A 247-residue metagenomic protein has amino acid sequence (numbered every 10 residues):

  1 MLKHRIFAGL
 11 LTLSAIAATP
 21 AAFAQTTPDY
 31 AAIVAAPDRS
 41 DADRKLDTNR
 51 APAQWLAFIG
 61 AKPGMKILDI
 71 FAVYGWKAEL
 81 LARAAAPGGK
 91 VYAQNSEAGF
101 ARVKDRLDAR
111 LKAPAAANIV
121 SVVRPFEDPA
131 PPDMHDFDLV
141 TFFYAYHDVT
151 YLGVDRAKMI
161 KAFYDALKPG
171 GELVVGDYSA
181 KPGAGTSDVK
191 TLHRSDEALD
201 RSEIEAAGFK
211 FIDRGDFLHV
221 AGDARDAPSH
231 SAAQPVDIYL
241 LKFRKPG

Functional and structural regions predicted by a protein language model:
Y30-F58, K62: Class I SAM-dependent methyltransferase Rossmann-like catalytic core, especially the SAM/SAH-binding loop
G64-V73: Conserved class I S-adenosyl-L-methionine
A82-R83, R156-P169: A short glycine-rich, Lys/Arg-flanked "PGG" loop and its adjoining helix->strand segment in the class I
P129-V140: A short acidic, Gly/Pro-enriched loop at the edge of an enzyme's catalytic core that lines a small-molecule cofactor
T141-A145: A conserved beta-strand element that flanks and buttresses the S-adenosyl-L-methionine
G170-Y178: Conserved beta-strand signature within the Rossmann-like core of class I S-adenosyl-L-methionine
T186-I212: Conserved Class I S-adenosyl-L-methionine
D223-G247: Core SAM-dependent methyltransferase catalytic element
